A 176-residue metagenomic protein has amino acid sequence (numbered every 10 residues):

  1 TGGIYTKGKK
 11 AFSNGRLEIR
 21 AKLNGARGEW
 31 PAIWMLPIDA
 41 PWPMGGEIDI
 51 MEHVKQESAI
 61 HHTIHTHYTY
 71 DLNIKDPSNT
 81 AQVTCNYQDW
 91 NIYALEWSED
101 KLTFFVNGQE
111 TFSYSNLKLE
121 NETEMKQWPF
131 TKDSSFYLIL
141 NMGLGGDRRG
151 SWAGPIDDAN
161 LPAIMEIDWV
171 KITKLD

Functional and structural regions predicted by a protein language model:
T1-D176: GH16 jelly-roll
